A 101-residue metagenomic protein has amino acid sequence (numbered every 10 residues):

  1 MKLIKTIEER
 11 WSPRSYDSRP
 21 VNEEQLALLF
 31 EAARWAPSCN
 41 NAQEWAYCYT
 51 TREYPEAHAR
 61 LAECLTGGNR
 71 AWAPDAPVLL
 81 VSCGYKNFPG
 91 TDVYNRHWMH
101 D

Functional and structural regions predicted by a protein language model:
M1-D101: Acidic, surface-exposed loops and disordered segments
